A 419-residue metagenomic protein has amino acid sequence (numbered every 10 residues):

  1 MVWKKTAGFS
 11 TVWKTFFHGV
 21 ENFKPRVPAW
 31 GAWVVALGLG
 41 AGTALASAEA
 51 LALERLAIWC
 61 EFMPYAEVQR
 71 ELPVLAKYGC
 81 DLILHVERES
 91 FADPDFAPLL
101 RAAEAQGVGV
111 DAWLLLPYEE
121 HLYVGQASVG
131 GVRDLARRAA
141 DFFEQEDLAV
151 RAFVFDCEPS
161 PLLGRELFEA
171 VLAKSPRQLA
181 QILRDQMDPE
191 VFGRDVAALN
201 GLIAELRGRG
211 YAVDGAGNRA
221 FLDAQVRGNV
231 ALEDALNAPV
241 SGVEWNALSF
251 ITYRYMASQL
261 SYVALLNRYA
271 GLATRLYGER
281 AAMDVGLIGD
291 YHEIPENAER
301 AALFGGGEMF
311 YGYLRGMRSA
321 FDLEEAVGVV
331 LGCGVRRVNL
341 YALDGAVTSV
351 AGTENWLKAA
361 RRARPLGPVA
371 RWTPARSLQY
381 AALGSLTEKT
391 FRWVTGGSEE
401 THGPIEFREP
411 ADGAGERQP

Functional and structural regions predicted by a protein language model:
A48-E71, G215-R219: Boundary/entry segment of secreted carbohydrate-active catalytic domains
E54-I58, L82-L84, V110-L114, F153-F155 (+4 more regions): Hydrophobic faces of well-ordered beta-strands that scaffold small-molecule active sites in alpha/beta enzyme cores
W59, P189-V230, E279-H292: Aromatic-lined carbohydrate-recognition surfaces of secreted/lumenal glycan-active proteins
F62-L75, G130-F143, R227-V240, M317-V329: Short, acidic/polar
E71-V74, C80-Y118, G131, P176-G215: Aromatic-lined substrate-binding rim segments of carbohydrate-active enzymes
D95-E104, G109-F143, F310-F321: Active-site-adjacent "subsite" loops/lids of carbohydrate-active enzymes
A139-Q186, N339: Active-site groove signature of glycoside hydrolases
W245-S261, M283-P410: Substrate-binding cleft of secreted/luminal carbohydrate-active enzymes
